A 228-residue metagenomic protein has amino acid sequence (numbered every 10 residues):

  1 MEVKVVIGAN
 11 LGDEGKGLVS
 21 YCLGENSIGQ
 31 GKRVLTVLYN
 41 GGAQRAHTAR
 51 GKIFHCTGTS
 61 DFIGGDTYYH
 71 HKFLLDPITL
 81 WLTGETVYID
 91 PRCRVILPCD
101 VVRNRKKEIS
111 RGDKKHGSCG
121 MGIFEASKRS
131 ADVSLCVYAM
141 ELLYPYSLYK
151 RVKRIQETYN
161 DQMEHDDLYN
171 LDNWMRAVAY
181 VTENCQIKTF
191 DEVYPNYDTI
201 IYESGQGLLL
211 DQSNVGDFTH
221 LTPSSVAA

Functional and structural regions predicted by a protein language model:
M1-A228: Non-transmembrane, aqueous-exposed alpha-helical and coiled segments at domain scale
